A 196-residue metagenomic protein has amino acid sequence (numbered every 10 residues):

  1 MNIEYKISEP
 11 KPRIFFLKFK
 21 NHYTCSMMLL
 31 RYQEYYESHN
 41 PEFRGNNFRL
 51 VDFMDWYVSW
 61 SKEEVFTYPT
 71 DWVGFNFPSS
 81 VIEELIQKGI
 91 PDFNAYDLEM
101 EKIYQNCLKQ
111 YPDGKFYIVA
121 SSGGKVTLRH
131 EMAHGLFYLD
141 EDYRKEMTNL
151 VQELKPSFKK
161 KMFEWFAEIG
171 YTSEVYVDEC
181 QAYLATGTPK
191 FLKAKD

Functional and structural regions predicted by a protein language model:
M1-F116: A metal-dependent hydrolase signature that marks the N-terminal structural subdomain at the beginning of catalytic folds
T24, T67-T70, T127, T148 (+2 more regions): Residue-identity detector for threonine
Y35-E37, G135-F137, A194: Short, low-complexity, polar/charged sequence segments that are solvent-exposed and flexible
N46, K62, V126-T127, K155-P156: Alpha-helical interaction segments
A95-S121, V151-D196: Metalloprotease/metallohydrolase-associated module, dominated by Zn2+-dependent proteases
V126-L139: Active-site recognition of the HExxH zinc-binding catalytic motif
Y138, D142, T188: Glycine-rich, acidic and aromatic/proline-enriched surface loops and short helix-turn segments that act as binding
D142-E153: Short acidic alpha-helical/loop segments enriched in Asp/Glu that coordinate divalent cations
